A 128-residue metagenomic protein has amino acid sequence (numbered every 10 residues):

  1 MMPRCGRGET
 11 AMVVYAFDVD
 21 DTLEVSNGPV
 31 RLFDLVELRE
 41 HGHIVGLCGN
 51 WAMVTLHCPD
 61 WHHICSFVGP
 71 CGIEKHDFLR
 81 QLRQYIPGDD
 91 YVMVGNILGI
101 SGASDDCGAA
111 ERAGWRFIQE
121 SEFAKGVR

Functional and structural regions predicted by a protein language model:
P3, T10-H76: Alpha-helical substrate-recognition element adjacent to the catalytic core
G8-E9, Y85: Short, flexible hinge/linker loops that cap or flank conserved catalytic cores
V30-E37, R80-L82, D106-A109: A short acidic, amphipathic alpha-helical/loop segment
I44, D90, R116: Residues at the starts of beta-strands that form the adenosine-phosphate
W61-H62, Y85, R112: Alpha-helix termination/capping residues and helix-transition junctions
K75-S104: Conserved Lys-Pro-Asp/Glu-containing loop-to-beta segment of HAD-superfamily phosphomonoesterases, centered on
V94-R128: Acidic, Mg2+-coordinating phosphoryl-transfer loop and its flanking beta/alpha structural elements, shared across
